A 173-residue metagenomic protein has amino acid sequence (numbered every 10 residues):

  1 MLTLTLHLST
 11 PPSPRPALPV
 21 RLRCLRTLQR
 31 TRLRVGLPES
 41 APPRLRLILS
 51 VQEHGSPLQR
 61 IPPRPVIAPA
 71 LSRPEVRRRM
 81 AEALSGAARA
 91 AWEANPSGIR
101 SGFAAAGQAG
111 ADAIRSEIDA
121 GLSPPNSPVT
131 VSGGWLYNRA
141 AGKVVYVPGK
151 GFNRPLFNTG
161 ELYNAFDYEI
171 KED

Functional and structural regions predicted by a protein language model:
M1-D173: Short, Lys/Arg-rich flexible segments
